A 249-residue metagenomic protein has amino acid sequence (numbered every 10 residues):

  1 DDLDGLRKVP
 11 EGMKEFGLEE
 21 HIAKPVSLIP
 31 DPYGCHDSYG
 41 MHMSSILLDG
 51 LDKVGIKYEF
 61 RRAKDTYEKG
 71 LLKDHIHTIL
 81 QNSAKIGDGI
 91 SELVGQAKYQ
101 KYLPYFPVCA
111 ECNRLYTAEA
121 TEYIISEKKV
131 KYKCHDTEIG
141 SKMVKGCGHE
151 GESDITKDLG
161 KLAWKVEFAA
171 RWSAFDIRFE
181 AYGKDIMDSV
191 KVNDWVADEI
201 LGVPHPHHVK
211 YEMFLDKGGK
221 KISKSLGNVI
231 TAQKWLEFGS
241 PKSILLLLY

Functional and structural regions predicted by a protein language model:
D1-G87, N193: N-terminal Rossmann-like or analogous alpha/beta NTP/dinucleotide-binding catalytic cores that position adenine
N82-K85, V94-Y249: Alpha-helical recognition segments enriched in aromatics with Gly/Pro capping that present substrate-recognition
S91: Conserved Walker
